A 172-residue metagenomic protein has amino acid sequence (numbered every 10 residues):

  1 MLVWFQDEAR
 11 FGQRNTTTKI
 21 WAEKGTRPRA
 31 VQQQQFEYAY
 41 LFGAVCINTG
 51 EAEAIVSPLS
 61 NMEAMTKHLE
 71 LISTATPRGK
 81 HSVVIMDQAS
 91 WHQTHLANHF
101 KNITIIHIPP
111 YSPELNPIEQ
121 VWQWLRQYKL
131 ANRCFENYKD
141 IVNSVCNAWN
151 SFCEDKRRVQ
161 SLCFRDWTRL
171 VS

Functional and structural regions predicted by a protein language model:
M1-S172: Short functional hotspots at interaction and active-site rims
